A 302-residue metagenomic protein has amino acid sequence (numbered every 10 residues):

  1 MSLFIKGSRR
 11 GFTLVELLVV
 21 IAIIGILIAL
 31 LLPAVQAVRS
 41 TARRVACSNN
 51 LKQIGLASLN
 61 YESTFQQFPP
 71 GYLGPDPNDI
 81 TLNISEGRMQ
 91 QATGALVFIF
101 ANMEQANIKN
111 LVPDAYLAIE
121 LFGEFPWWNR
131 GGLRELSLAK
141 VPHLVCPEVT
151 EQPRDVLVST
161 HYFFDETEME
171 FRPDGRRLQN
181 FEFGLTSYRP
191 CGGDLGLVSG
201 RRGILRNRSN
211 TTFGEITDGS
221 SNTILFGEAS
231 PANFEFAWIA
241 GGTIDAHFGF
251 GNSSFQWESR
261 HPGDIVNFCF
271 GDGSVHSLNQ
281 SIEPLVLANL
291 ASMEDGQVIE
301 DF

Functional and structural regions predicted by a protein language model:
M1, F12-V15, V19, L56 (+2 more regions): Generic hydrophobic-segment detector
M1-L14, P77-T81: N-terminal leader/signal peptides at the extreme start of proteins
F4, A37, Q67: Conserved beta-strand positions that form and line the central face of beta-propeller blades
R9-R43, C47, Q53: N-terminal single-pass transmembrane signal-anchor helix
R43-F302: Surface-exposed loop/linker segments characteristic of extracytoplasmic
